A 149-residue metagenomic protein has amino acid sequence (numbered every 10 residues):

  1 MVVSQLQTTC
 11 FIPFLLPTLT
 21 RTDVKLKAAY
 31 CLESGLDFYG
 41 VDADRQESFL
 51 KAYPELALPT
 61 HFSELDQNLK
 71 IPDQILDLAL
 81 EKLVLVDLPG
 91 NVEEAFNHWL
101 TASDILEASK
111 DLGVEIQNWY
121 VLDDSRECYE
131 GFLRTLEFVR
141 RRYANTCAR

Functional and structural regions predicted by a protein language model:
M1-I12: Extreme N-terminal, non-catalytic leader segments that precede Walker-type/kinase nucleotide-binding cores
F11-K27: Glycine-rich phosphate-binding P-loop
L26-L36: A short, Lys/Arg-enriched amphipathic alpha-helix followed by its capping loop at the start of a domain
S34-F49: Short beta-strand-centered segment that lines the nucleotide-binding/catalytic pocket of NTP-utilizing
Q46-F62: P-loop NTPase switch/communication element
F62-L65, K82-L100: Switch II (G3) loop of P-loop NTPases
L80-L85, E115-Q117: Loop/turn-to-beta-strand initiation segments
E94-R149: Conserved catalytic-core segment of NTP-binding enzymes
